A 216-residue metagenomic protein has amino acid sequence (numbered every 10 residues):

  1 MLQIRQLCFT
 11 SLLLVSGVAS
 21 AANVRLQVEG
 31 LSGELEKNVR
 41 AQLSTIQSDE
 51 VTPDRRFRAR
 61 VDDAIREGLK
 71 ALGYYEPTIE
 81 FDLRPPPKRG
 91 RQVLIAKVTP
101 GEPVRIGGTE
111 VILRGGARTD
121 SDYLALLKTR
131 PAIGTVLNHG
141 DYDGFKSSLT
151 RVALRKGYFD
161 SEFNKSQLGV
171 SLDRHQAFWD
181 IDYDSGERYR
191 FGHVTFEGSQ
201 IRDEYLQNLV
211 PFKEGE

Functional and structural regions predicted by a protein language model:
M1-S11: Bacterial N-terminal signal peptides that target proteins for export
L12-A21: Hydrophobic h-region of N-terminal signal peptides that target proteins for export in Gram-negative bacteria
A21-E34, A41-E216: Periplasmic polypeptide-binding modules associated with outer-membrane biogenesis and secretion
